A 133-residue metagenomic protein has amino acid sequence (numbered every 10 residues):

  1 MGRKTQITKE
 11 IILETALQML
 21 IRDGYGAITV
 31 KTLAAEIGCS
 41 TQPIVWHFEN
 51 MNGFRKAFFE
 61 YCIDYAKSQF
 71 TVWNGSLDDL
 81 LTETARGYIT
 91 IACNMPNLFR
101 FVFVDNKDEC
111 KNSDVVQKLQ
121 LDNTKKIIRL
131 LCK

Functional and structural regions predicted by a protein language model:
M1-I7: N-terminal intrinsically disordered/low-complexity leader segments
I11, T15, M19-G53, A57: Helix-turn-helix
I11-Q18, R22, G53-D79, E83-T90 (+3 more regions): Alpha-helical structural segments
I91-D114: Amphipathic alpha-helical segments used for helix-helix packing
E109-K133: Amphipathic alpha-helical packing segments from all-alpha helical-bundle domains
